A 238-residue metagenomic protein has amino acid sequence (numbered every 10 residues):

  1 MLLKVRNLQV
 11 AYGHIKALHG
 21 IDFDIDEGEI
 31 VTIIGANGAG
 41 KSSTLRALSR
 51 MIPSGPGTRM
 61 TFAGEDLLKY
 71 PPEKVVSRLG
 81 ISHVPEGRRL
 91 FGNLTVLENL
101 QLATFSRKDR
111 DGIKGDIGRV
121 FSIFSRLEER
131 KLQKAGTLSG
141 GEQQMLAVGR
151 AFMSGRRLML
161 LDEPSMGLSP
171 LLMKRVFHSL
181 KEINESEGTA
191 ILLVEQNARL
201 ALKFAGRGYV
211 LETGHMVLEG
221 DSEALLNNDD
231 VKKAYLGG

Functional and structural regions predicted by a protein language model:
L3-V5, L18: Conserved structural motif at the start of ABC-family nucleotide-binding domains
G13, V31, P53, Y70 (+4 more regions): ABC-type ATPase nucleotide-binding domains, specifically the catalytic core motifs of the NBD
I34-A36: The feature captures the beta-strand-to-loop junction immediately N-terminal to the Walker
S49-R50: Helix-to-loop junction immediately C-terminal to a conserved catalytic motif
G57-D66, S77, I113-I117, G220: Conserved ABC transporter NBD signature motif
K134-L138, E142: Conserved ABC ATPase signature
A151-F152: ABC ATPase C-loop
K174-G188: Helical segment within the ABC ATPase nucleotide-binding domain
